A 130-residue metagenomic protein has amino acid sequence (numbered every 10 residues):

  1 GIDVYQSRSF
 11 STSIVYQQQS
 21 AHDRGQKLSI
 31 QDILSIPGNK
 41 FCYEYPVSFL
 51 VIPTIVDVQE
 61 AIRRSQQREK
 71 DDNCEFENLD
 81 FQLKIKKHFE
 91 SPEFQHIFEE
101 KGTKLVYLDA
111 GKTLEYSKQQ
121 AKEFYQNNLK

Functional and structural regions predicted by a protein language model:
G1-V4: Loop/turn-to-beta-strand initiation segments
R8: Walker B catalytic acidic pair
S13-H88: A glycine- and Lys/Arg-enriched "phosphate-lid" helix/loop adjacent to the NTP-binding pocket of small-molecule kinases
Q59-K130: NTP-dependent small-molecule kinase module
